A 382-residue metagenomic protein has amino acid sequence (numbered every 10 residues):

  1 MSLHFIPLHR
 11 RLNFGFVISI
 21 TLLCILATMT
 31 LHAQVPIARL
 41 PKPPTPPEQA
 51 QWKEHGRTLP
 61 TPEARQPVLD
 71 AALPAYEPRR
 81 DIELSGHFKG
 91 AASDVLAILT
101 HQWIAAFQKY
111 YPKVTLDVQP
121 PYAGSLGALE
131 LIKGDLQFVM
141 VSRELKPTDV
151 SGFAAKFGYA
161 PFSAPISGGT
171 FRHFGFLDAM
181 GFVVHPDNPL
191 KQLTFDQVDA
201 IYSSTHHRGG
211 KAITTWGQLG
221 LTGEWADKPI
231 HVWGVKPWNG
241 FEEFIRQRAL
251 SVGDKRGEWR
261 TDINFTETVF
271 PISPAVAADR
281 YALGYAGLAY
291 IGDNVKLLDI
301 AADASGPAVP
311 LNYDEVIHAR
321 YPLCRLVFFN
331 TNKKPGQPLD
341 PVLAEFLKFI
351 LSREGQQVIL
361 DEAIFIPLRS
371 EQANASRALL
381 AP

Functional and structural regions predicted by a protein language model:
M1-L12: N-terminal secretory signal peptides that target proteins for export/translocation
H4-F5, L26-T28, A97: A general, composition-driven signal for non-globular sequence regions
L8, L26, A277-R280: Exposed boundary/loop context
R10, S19-T21, P112, S370: Short linear sequence elements within intrinsically disordered, low-complexity coil regions
G15-T28: Bacterial N-terminal signal peptides
M29-A33: Sec/Tat signal peptide C-region and signal peptidase I cleavage site
Q34-P382: Flexible loop/hinge segments at secondary-structure junctions
